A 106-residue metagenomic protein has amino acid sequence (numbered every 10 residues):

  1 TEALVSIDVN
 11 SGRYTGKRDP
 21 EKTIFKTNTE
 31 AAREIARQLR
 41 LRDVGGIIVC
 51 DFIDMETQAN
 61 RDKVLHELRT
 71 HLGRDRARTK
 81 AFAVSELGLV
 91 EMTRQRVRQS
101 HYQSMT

Functional and structural regions predicted by a protein language model:
T1-T106: Conserved glycine-centered short motifs in functionally critical loops
